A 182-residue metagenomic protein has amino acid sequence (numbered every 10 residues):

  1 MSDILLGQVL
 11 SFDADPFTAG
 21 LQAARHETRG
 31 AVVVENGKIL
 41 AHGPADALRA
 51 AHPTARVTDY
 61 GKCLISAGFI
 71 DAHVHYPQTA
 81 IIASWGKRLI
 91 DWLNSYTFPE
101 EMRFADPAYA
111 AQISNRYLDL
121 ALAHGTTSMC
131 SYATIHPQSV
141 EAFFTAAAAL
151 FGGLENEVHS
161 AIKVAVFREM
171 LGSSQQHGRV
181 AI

Functional and structural regions predicted by a protein language model:
M1-A51: N-terminal metal-binding scaffold of metallo-dependent hydrolase/deaminase domains
S2-Q8, A50-W92, N115, A123: Replace "His-x-His-based motif
A14, H75, T134: Flexible loop residues that form catalytic and substrate-binding hotspots at small-molecule/glycan-binding clefts
V33, A83-F151: Alpha-helical scaffold segments that flank or form the walls of functional sites
P44, F69, T126: Gly/Ser/Thr-rich helix-start
I70-A72, M129-S131, L154-V158: Hydrophobic faces of well-ordered beta-strands that scaffold small-molecule active sites in alpha/beta enzyme cores
Q138-I182: Metal-coordinating catalytic core of metallo-dependent amide/deamination hydrolases
